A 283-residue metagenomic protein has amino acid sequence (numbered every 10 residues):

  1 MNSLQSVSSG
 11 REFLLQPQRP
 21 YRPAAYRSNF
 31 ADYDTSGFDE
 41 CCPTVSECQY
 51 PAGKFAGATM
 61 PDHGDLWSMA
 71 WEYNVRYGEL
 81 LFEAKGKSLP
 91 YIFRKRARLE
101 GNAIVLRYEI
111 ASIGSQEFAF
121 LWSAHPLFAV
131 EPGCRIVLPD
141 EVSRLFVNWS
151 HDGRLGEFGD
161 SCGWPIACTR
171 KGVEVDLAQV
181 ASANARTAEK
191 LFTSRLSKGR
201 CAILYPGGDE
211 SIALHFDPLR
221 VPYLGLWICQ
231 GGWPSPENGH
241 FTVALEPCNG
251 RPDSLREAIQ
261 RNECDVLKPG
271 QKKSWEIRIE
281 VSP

Functional and structural regions predicted by a protein language model:
M1-V105, E117-A119, P126-P283: Surface-exposed acidic/polar loop and edge beta-strand patches at domain peripheries
I104-S112: Short, well-ordered beta-strand segments enriched in hydrophobic/aromatic residues
